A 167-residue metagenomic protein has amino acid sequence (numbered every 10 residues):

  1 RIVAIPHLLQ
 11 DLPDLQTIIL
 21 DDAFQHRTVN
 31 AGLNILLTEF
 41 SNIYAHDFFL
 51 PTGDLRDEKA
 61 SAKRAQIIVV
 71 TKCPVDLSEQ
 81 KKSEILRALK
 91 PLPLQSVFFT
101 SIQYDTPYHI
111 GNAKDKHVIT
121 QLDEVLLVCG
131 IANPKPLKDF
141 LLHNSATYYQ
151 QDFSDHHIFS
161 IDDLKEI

Functional and structural regions predicted by a protein language model:
R1-P93: Phosphate/Mg2+-binding loops and adjacent switch elements in nucleotide/diphosphate-handling enzyme cores
L8-D11, K116-I119, D163-I167: Short amphipathic alpha-helix with an adjacent loop that forms part of the alpha/beta core around
T17-I18, L36-T38, V97, T147-F153: Short hydrophobic/aromatic-enriched beta-strand-loop microsegments
I67-Q80, T100-P107, V128-N133, S154-F159: G-domain G4 guanine-recognition motif of GTPases
K72-L92, N112-A113, P136-H143, H157-I167: GTPase G-domain guanine-specificity segment
A88-L89, Q95-Q103, Q151-S154: Beta-strand->loop->alpha-helix junctions that form or flank phosphate-binding loops in nucleotide-handling enzymes
D105-D115: Acidic anion/phosphate-binding donor-loop and adjacent secondary structure in glycosyltransferase catalytic cores
T120-I161: Redox- and metal-dependent alpha/beta enzyme cores, enriched for Fe-S-associated oxidoreductases and cofactor-handling
